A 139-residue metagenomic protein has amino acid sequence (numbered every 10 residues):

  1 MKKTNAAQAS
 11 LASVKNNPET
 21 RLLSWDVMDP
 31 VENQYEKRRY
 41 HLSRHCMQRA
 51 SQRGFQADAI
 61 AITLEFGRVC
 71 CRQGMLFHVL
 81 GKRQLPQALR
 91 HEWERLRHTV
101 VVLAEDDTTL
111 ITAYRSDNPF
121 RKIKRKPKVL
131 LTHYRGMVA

Functional and structural regions predicted by a protein language model:
M1-A139: Ribonuclease/tRNase effector modules and their secretory precursors
